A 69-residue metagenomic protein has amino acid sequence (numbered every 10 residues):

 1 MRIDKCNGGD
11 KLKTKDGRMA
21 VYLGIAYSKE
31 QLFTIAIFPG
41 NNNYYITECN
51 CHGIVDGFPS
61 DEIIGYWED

Functional and structural regions predicted by a protein language model:
M1-G8: Mixed-charge, Lys/Arg-rich low-complexity intrinsically disordered regions
K11-T14: Tryptophan-anchored aromatic micro-motifs
D16-M19, N42-N43: Short acidic/polar mixed-charge low-complexity motifs
R18-S28: Short beta-strand-centered aromatic/proline hotspots
E30-L32: Repeated polar recognition positions within modular binding domains
I35-F38: SH3/SH3-like beta-barrel fold
G40-D69: Intrinsically disordered, low-complexity, charged/polar segments
